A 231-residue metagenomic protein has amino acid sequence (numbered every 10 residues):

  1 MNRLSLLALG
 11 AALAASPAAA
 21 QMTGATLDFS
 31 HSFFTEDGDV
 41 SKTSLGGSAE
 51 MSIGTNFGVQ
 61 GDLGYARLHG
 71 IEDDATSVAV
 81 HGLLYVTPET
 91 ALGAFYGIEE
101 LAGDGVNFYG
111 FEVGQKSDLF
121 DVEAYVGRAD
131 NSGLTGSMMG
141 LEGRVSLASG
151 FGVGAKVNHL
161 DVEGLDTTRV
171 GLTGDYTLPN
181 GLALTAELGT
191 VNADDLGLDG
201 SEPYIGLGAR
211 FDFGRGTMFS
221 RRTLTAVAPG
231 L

Functional and structural regions predicted by a protein language model:
A20-H69, F120, D212, P229-L231: Short glycine/proline- and aromatic-enriched beta-strand/turn motifs that initiate or cap beta-hairpins
M22, T26-D28, L160-E163, T177 (+3 more regions): Flexible, glycine-rich linker and terminal segments associated with outer-membrane beta-barrel/transport systems
M22-L27, T55-G61, P88-A94, L119-A124 (+3 more regions): Repeated loop/turn-to-beta-strand initiation elements of outer-membrane beta-barrel proteins
F29-D37, L63-H69, Y96-A102, Q115-L119 (+4 more regions): Transmembrane beta-strands of outer-membrane beta-barrel pores
H31, G47-M51, V80-L84, F111-Q115 (+3 more regions): Residues on the lipid-exposed face of transmembrane beta-strands in outer-membrane beta-barrel proteins
D39-L45, D74-V78, G105-Y109, K116-D118 (+3 more regions): Residues that define the transmembrane beta-barrel architecture of outer-membrane proteins
G105-V162: Detector for outer-membrane/organellar transmembrane beta-barrel domains, recognizing the amphipathic beta-strand
G140-R144, G150-G189, G197, G206-R210: Outer membrane beta-barrel transmembrane domains
